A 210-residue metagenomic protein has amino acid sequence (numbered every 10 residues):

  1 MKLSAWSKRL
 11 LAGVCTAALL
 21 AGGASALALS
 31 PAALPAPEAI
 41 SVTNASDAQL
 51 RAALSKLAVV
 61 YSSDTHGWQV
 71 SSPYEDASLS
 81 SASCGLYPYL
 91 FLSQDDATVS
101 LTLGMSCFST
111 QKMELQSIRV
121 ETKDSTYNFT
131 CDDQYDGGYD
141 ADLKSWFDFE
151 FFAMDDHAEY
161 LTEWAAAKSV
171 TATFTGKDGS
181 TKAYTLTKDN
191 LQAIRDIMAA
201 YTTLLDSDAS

Functional and structural regions predicted by a protein language model:
M1-A5: N-terminal secretory signal peptides that target proteins for export/translocation
K8-S25: Sec-dependent N-terminal signal peptides
G13, S25-S210: A generic "folded-domain core" signal
